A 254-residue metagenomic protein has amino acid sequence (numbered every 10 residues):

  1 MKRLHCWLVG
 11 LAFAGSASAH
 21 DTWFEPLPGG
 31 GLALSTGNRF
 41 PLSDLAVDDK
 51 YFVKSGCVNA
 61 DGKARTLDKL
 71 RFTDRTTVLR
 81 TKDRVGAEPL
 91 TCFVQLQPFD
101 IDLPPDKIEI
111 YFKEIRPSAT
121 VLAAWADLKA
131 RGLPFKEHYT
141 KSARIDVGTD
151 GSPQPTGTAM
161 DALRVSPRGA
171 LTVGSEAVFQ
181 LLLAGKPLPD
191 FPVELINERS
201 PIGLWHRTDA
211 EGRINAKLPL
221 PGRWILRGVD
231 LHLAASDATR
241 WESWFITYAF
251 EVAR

Functional and structural regions predicted by a protein language model:
K2-G10: Sec-dependent signal peptide recognition, specifically the positively charged N-region followed immediately by
A14-S16: N-terminal signal peptide c-region/cleavage motif recognized by signal peptidases
A19-D74: Start-of-domain marker
A19-G30, E114-A177, L182-P187, R199 (+1 more regions): Beta-strand-rich domain onsets/edges
K50, G185-N197: Short, ordered, surface-exposed loop/turn motifs in non-cytosolic proteins
S55-G62, P192-H206: Short amphipathic beta-strand segments in non-cytosolic proteins
R75-T77, T208-G222: Glycine-centered loop-to-beta-strand initiation motif
L96-P105, H232-D237: Short acidic/polar inter-strand loop motif in beta-rich domains
